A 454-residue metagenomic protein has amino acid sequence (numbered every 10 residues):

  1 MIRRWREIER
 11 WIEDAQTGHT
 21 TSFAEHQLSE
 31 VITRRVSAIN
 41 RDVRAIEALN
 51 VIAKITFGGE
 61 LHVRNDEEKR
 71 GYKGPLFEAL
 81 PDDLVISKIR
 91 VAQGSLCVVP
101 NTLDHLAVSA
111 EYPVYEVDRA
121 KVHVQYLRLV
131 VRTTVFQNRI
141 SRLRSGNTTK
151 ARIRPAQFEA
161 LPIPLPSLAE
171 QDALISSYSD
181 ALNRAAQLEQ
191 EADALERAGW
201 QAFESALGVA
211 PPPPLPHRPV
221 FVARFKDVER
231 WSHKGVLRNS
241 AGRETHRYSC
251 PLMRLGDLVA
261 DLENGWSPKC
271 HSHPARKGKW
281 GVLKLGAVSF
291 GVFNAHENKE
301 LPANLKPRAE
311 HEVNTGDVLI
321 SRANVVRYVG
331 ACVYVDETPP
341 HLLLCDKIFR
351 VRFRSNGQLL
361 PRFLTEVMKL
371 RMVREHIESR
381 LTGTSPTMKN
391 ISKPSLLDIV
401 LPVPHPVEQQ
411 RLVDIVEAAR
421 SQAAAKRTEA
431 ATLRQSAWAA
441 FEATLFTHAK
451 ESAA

Functional and structural regions predicted by a protein language model:
M1-R41, S167-S267, D398, V403-A454: Non-catalytic DNA-recognition/assembly elements of restriction-modification systems
A24-R41, N50-P81, L252-S272, G286-V318: Sequence-specific dsDNA recognition surfaces
R41-N50, R142-R144, P214-R218, P268-K277 (+1 more regions): Short coil/turn segments at secondary-structure boundaries
F77, P81, V85-R132, K284 (+1 more regions): A short beta-sheet element
A92, L106-P113, S145-A169, H341-F349 (+1 more regions): A short glycine-rich beta-alpha junction/loop motif
E116-K150, R154-L195, K369: Ordered, small/hydrophobic-rich secondary-structure cores
R139, V373-H376: Periplasmic-binding protein-like
